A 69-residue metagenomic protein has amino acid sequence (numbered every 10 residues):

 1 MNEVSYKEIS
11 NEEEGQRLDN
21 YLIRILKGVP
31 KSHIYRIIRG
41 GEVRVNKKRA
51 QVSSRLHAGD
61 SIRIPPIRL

Functional and structural regions predicted by a protein language model:
M1-L69: S4-like RNA-binding module at protein N-termini
